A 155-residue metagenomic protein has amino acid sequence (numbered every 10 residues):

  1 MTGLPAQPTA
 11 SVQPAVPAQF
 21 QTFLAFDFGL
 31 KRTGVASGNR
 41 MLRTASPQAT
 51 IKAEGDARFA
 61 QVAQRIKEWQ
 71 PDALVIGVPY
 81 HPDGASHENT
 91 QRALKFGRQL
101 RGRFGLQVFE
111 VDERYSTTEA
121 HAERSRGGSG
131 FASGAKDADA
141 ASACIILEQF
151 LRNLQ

Functional and structural regions predicted by a protein language model:
T2-F26, L30-Q155: Phosphate- and other anionic-substrate recognition elements at nucleic-acid/protein interfaces
